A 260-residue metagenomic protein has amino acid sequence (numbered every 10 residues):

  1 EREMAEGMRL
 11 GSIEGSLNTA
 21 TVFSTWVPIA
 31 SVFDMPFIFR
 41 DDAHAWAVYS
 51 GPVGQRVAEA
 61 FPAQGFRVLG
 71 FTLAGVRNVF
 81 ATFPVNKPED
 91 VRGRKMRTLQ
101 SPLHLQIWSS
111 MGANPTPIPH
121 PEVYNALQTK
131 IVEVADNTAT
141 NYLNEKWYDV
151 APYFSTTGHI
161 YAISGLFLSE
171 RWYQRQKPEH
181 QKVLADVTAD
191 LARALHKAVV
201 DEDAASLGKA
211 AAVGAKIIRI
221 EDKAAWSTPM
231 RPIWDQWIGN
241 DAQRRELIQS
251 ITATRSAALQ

Functional and structural regions predicted by a protein language model:
E1-H44, P52-Q260: N-terminal secretory/targeting leader peptides
A47: Short beta-strand-centered segments that line the small-molecule binding cleft or hinge of alpha/beta clamshell
